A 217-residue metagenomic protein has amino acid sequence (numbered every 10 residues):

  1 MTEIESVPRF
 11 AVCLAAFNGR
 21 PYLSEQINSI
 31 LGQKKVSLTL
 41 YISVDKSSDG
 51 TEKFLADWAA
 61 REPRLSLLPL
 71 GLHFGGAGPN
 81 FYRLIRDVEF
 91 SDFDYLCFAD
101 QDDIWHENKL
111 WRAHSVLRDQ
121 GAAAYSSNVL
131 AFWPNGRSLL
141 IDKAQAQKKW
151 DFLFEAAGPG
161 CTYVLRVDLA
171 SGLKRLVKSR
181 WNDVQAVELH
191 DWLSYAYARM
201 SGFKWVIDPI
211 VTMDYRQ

Functional and structural regions predicted by a protein language model:
T2-Q217: Nucleotide-sugar donor-binding/catalytic module of glycosyltransferases that assemble extracellular/cell-envelope
